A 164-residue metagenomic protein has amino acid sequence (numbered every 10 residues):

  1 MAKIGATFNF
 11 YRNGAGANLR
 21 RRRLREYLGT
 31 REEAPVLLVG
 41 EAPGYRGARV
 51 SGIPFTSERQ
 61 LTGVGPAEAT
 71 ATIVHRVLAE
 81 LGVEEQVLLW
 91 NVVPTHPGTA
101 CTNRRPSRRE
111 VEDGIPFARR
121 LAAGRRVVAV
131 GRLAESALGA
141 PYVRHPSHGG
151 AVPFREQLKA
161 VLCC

Functional and structural regions predicted by a protein language model:
M1-A137, P141-Y142, H148: A polyanion-binding, active-site-adjacent surface
G139-C164: Short, flexible loop segments at boundaries between secondary-structure elements
